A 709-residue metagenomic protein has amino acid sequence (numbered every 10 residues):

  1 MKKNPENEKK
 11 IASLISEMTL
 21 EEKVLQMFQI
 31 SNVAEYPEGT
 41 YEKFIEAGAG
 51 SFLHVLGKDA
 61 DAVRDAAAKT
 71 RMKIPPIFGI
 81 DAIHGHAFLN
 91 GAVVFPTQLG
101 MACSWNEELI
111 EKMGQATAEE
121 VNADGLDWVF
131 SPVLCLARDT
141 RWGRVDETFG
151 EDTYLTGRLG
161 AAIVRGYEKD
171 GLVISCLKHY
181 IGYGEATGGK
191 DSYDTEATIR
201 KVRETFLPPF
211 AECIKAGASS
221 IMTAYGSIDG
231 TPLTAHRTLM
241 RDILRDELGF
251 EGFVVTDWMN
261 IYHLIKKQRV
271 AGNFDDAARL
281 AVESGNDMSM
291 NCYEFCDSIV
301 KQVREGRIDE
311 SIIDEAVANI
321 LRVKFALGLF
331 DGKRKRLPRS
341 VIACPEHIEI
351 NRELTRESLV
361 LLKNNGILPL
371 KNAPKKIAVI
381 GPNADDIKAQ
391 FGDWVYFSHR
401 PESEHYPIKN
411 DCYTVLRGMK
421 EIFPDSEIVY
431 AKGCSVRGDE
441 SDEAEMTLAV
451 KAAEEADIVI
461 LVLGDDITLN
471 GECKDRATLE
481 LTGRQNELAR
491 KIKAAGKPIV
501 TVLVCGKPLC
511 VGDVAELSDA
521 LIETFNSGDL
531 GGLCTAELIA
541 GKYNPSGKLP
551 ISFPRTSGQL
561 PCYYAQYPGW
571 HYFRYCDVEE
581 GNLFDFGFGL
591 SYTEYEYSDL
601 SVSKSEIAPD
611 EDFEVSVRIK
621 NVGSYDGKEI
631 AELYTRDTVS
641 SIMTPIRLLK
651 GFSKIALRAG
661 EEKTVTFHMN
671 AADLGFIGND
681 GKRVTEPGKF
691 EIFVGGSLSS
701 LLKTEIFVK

Functional and structural regions predicted by a protein language model:
M1-I677, V684-L698, E705-K709: Glycoside hydrolase catalytic-domain context in secreted enzymes
